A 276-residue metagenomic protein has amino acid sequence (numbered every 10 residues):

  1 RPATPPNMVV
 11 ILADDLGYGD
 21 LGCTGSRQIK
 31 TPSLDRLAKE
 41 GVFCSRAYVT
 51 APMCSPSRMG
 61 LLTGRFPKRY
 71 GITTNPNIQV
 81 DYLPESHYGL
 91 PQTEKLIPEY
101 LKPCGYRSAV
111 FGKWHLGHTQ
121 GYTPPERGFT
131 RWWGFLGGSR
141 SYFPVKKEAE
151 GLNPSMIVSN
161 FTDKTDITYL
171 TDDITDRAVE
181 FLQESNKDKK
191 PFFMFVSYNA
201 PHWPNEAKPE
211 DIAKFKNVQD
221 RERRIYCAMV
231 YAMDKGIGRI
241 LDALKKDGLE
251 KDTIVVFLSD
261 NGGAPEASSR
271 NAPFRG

Functional and structural regions predicted by a protein language model:
R1-G276: Formylglycine-dependent sulfatase
